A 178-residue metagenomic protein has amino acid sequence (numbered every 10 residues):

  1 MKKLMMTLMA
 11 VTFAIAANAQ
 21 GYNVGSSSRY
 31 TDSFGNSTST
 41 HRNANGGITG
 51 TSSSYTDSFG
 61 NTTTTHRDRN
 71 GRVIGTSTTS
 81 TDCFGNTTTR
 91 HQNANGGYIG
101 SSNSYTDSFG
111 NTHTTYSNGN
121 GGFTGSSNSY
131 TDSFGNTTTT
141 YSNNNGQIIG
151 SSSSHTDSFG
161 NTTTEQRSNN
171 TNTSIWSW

Functional and structural regions predicted by a protein language model:
K2-L8: Sec-dependent signal peptide recognition, specifically the positively charged N-region followed immediately by
L8-M9, I48: A periodicity- and composition-biased signal for non-globular, repetitive helical segments
A10-N18: Hydrophobic h-region of N-terminal signal peptides that target proteins for export in Gram-negative bacteria
Q20-W178: Repetitive, compositionally biased segments used for assembly/scaffolding
